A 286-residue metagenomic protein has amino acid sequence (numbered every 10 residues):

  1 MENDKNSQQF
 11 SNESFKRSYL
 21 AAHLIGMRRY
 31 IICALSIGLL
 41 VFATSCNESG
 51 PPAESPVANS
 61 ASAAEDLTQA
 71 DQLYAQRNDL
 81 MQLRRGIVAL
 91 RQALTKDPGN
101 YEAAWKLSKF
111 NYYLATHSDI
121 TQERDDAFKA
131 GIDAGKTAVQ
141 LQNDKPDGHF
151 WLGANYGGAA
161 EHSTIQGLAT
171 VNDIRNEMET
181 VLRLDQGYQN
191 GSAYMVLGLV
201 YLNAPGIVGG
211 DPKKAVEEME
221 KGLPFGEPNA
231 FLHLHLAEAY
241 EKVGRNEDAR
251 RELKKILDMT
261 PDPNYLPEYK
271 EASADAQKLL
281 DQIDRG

Functional and structural regions predicted by a protein language model:
N6-L35: Bacterial N-terminal signal peptides that target proteins for export
F42-S45: C-terminal motif of bacterial Sec signal peptides marking the signal peptidase cleavage site
N47-S49: Bacterial signal peptide processing site
P52, A61, E65-V88, L107-D144 (+3 more regions): Short coil/linker segments at helix-helix boundaries
K96-D97, Q186-Q189, D262-P263: Short solvent-exposed coil/turn linkers within tandem alpha-helical repeat scaffolds
N100, K145, Y188-N190, N229: Residue-level recognition of tetratricopeptide repeat
E227-H233: Alpha-solenoid helical repeat architecture
L236-G286: Long, ordered, amphipathic alpha-helical scaffolds
